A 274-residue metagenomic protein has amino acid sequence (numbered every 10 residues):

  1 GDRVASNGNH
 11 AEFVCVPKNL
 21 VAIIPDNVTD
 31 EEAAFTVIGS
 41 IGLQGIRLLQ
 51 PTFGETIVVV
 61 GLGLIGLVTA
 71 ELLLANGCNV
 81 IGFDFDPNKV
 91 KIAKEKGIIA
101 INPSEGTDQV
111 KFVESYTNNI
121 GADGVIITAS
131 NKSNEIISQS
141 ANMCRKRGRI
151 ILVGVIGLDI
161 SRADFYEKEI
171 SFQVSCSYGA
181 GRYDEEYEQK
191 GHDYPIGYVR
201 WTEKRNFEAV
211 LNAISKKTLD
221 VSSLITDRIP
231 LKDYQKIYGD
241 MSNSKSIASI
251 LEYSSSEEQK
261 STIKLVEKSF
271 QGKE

Functional and structural regions predicted by a protein language model:
G1-I23, Y238-N243, L251-E252: Glycine-rich phosphate/adenylate-binding loop and adjacent beta-alpha elements of nucleotide- or dinucleotide-binding
D2-R3, T56, A75, R149: Residue-level marker of beta-strand positions
T29-G106: Mid-domain Rossmann-like dinucleotide-binding core that forms the NAD(H)/NADP(H) cofactor-binding site
D86, I156, Y178, S255: Residues in the short beta-alpha loop(s) of Rossmann-like NAD(P)-binding domains
K91, K96-S175: Glycine-rich cofactor phosphate-binding loops and adjacent beta1-alpha1 units of small-molecule cofactor enzyme domains
I99-E105, I225-D233: Short acidic-hydrophobic, aromatic-tinged amphipathic segments that line or gate anion-handling sites
N119, G124, I151-V155, I170 (+2 more regions): C-terminal capping/lid region of NAD(P)-dependent oxidoreductase domains
I160-S223: C-terminal substrate-binding/catalytic core of Rossmann-like NAD(P)-dependent dehydrogenases/reductases
